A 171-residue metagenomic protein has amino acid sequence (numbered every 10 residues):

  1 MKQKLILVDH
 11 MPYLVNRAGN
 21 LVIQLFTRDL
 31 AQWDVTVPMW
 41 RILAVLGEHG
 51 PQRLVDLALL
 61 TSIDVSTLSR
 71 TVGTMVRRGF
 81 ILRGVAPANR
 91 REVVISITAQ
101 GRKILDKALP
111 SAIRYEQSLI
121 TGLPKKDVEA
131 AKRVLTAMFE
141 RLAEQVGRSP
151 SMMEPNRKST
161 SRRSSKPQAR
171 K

Functional and structural regions predicted by a protein language model:
M1-W33, M153, T160-K171: N-terminal leader segment of winged-helix/HTH proteins
I23, G73-A137: Charged, amphipathic alpha-helical coiled-coil/dimerization segments
I42-L43: Short alpha-helical "packing" element that flanks the helix-turn-helix/winged-helix DNA-binding module
H49-R53: Short capping segments at the starts of secondary-structure elements
L54-V55, S66, G73, V93: Residues within helix-turn-helix
A58: The alpha-helix within a helix-turn-helix
